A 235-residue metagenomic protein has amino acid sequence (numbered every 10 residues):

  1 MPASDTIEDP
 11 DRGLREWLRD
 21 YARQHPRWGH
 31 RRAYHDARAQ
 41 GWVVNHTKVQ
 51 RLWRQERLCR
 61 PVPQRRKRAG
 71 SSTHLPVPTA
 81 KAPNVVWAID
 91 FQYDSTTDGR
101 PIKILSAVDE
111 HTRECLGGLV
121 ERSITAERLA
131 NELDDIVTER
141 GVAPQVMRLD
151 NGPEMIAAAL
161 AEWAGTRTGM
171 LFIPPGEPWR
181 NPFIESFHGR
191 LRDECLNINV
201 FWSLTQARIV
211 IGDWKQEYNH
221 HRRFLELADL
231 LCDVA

Functional and structural regions predicted by a protein language model:
M1-A235: Charged DNA-binding/catalytic regions of mobile-element recombinases
